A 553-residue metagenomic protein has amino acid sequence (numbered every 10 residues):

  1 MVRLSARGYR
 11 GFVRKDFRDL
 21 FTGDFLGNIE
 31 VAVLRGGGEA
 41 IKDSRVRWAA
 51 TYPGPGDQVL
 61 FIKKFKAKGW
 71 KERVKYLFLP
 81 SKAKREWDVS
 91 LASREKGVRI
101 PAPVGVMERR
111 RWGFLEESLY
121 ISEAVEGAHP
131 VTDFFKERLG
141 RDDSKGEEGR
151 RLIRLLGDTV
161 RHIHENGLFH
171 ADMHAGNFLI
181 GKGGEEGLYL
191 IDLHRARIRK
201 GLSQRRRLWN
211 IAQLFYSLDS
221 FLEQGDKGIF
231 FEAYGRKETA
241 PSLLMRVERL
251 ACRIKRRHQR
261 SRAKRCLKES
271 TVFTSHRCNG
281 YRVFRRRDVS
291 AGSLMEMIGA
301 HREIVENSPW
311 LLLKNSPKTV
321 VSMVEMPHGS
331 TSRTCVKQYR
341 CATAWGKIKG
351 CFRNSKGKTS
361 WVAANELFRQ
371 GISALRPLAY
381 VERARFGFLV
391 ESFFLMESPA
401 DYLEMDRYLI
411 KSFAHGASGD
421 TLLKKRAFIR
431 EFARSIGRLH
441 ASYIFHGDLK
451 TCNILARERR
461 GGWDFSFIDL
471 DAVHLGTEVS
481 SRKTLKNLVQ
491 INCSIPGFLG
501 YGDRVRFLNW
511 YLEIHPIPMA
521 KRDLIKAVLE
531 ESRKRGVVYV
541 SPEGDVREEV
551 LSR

Functional and structural regions predicted by a protein language model:
M1-G37, E248-L311: Juxta-kinase regulatory segment immediately upstream of eukaryotic protein kinase catalytic domains
L20-K136, D142-D143, L155-N166, H170-A171 (+9 more regions): Conserved ATP-binding subdomain of kinase catalytic cores across diverse folds
E126, A175, R195, T451 (+1 more regions): Short, glycine/acidic-enriched loop or turn micro-motifs at the edges of active sites
G149-I153, K425-I429: Short alpha-helical scaffold element within the canonical Hanks-type protein kinase domain
M173-I180, L449-A456: Hydrophobic residue at the +6 position relative to the catalytic HRD Asp in the kinase catalytic loop
I180-E185, A456-G462: Activation-loop N-terminal segment of eukaryotic-like protein kinases
Y189-R253, R257, W463-K534: C-lobe/activation-segment region of protein kinase-like
A240-M245, R249-C278, I517-M519, E530-R553: Terminal substrate-recognition subdomain of acyl/acetyltransferases
